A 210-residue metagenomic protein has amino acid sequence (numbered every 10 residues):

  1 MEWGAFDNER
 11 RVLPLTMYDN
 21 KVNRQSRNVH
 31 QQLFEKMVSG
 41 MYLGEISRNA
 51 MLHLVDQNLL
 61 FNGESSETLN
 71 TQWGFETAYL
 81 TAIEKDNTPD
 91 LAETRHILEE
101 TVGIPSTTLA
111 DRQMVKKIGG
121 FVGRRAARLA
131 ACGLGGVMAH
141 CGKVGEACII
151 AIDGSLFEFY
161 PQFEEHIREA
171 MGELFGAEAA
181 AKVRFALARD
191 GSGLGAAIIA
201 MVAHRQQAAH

Functional and structural regions predicted by a protein language model:
M1-N28: A structural-propensity feature for long, helix-poor, extended segments
D19-H210: ATP-binding/phosphotransfer module of carbohydrate and carboxylate kinases, centering on a glycine-rich
